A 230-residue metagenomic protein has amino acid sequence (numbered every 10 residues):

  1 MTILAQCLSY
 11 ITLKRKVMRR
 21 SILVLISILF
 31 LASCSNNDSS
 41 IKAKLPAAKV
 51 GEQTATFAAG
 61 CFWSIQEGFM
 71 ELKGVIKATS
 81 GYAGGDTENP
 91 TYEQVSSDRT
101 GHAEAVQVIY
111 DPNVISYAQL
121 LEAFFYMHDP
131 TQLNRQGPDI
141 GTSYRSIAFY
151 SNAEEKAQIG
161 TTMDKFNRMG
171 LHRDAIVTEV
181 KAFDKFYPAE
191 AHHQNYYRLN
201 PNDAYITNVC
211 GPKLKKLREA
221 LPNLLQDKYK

Functional and structural regions predicted by a protein language model:
M1-V17: Short, Lys/Arg-enriched N-terminal segments with co-localized hydrophobic residues within the first ~10-30 amino acids
T12, L25-I26, L72: A periodicity- and composition-biased signal for non-globular, repetitive helical segments
K14, S33-C34: Nucleic-acid enzyme cleavage-core boundary/entry regions
V24-A32: Bacterial N-terminal signal peptides
C34-K230: Flexible coil/turn and secondary-structure edge motifs
